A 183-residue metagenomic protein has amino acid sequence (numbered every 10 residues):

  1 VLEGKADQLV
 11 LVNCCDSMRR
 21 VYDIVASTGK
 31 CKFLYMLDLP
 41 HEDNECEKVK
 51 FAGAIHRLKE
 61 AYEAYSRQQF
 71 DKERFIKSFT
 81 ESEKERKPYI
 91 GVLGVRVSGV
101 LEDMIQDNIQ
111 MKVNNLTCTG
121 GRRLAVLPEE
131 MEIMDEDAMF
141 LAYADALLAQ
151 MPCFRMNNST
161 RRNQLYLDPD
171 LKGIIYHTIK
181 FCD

Functional and structural regions predicted by a protein language model:
V1-D183: An N-terminal assembly and electron-transfer interface module characteristic of large anaerobic redox and radical
